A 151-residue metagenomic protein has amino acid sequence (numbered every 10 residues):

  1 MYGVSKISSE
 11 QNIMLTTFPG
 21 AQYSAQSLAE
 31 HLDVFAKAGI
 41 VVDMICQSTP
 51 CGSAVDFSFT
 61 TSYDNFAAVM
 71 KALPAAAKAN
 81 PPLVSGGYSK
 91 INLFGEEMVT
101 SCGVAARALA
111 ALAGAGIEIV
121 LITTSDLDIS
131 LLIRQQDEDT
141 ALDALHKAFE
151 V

Functional and structural regions predicted by a protein language model:
M1-V151: A conserved regulatory-domain signal marking ACT and ACT-like small-molecule sensing domains and adjacent regulatory
